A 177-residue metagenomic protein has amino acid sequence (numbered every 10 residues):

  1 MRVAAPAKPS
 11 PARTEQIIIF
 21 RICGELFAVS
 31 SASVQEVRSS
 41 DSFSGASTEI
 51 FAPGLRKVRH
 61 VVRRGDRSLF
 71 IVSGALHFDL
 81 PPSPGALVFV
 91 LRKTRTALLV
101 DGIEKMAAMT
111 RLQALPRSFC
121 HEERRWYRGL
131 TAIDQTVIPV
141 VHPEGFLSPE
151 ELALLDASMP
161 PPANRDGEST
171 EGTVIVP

Functional and structural regions predicted by a protein language model:
M1-P177: An acidic, low-aromatic, low-complexity terminal/linker signal
